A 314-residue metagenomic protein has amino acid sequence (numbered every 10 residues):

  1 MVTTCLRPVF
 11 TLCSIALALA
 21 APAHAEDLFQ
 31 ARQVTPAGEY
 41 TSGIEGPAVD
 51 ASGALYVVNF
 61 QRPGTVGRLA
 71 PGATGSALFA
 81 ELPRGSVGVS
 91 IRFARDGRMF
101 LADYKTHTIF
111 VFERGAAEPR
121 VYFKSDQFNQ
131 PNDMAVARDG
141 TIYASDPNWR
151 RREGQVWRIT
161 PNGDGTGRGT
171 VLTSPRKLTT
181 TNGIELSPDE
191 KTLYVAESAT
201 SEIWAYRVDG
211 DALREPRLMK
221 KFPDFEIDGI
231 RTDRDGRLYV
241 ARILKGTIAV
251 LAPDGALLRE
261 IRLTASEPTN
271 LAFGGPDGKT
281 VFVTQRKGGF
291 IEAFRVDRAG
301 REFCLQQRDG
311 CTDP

Functional and structural regions predicted by a protein language model:
V9-A20: Bacterial N-terminal signal peptides
E26-Y40: A short helix->beta-strand "capping" segment at the edge of beta-propeller domains
T35, A77-E81, R120-K124, R168-S174 (+3 more regions): Beta-propeller fold detector
G38-L55, L82-D103, T108, S125-E153 (+6 more regions): Beta-rich, blade/repeat-based domains predominating in secreted/periplasmic proteins but also intracellular
V57-L78: Beta-propeller domains
F60-Q61, Y104, P147-W149, S198 (+5 more regions): Short loop/turn segments immediately following the C-termini of beta-strands
T65-G67, T108-F110, Q155-W157, E202-W204 (+2 more regions): A short loop-to-beta-strand structural motif that recurs across blades of beta-propeller domains
L69-T74, E113-A117, T160-G165, R207-A212 (+2 more regions): Short loop/turn segments that connect beta-strands within beta-propeller blades
